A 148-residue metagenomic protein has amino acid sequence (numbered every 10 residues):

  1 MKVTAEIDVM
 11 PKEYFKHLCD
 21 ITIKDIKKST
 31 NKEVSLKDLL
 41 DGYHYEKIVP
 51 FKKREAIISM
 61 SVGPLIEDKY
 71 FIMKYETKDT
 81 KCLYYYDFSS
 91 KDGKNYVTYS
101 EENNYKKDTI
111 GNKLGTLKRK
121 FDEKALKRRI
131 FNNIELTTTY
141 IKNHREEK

Functional and structural regions predicted by a protein language model:
M1-D41: Hydrophobic ligand-binding cavity/cleft-lining segments
M1-E6, I57, Y70, L83 (+1 more regions): Intrinsic-disorder/low-complexity, polar/charged segments enriched in Ser/Thr/Lys/Arg/Asp/Glu/Gln
I7-P11, F51-K53, P64-I66, D79 (+2 more regions): Beta-strand elements of well-folded, non-transmembrane domains
E13, H44, I48, G63-I66 (+3 more regions): Extracytoplasmic electrostatic interaction patches
Y14-L18, K24, V62, M73 (+1 more regions): Hydrophobic pocket/interface hotspot
K32-D79, N132, L136-E147: Glycine-rich portal/gate segments that line the openings of hydrophobic small-molecule binding cavities
E76-N132: Beta-strand/loop substructures that line and gate deep hydrophobic ligand-binding cavities in soluble
